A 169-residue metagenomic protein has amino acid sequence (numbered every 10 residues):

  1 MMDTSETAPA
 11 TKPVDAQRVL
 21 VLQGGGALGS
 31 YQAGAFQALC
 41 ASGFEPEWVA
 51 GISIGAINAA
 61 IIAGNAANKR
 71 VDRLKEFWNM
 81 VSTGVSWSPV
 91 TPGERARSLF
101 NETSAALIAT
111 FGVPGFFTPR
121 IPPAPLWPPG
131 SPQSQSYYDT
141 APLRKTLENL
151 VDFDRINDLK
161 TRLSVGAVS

Functional and structural regions predicted by a protein language model:
M1-R18, T161-R162, A167-V168: Small-residue-rich anion-binding loops in enzyme active sites
A8-T11, L39-C40, D154-I156: Short, flexible, glycine/charge-rich loop motifs used to bind or transfer phosphoryl groups or to couple energy/partner
V14-V21, G26-Y137, A141, L147: Patatin-like phospholipase
P128-Y138, E148, D154-S169: Patatin-like phospholipase A catalytic core
